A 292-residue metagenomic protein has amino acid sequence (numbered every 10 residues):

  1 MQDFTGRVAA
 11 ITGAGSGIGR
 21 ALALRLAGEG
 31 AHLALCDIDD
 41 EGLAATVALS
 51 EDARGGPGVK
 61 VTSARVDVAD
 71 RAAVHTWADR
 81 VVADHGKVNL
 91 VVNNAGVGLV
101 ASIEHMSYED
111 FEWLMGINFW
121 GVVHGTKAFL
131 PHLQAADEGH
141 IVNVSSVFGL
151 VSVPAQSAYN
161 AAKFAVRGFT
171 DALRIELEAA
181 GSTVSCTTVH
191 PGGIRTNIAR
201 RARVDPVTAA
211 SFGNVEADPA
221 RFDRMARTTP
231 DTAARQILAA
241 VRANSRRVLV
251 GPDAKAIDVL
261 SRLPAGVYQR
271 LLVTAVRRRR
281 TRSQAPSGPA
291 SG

Functional and structural regions predicted by a protein language model:
Q2-A34: Canonical Rossmann dinucleotide-binding motif of NAD(H)/NADP(H)-dependent dehydrogenases/reductases, specifically
E29-A45: Conserved glycine-rich Rossmann-like NAD(P)H-binding loop of the short-chain dehydrogenase/reductase
D40-E41, A64-T76, Y108: The beta1-alpha1 cofactor-binding region of Rossmann-like NAD(H)/NADP(H)-dependent oxidoreductases
S102-I103, S107-E112: Substrate-binding pocket helix/loop in short-chain dehydrogenase/reductase
T126, A162: Active-site helix of classical SDR
S146: Residue(s) in the substrate-gating loop at a strand-loop-helix junction that position the organic substrate next
A179-P252: SDR active-site lid
